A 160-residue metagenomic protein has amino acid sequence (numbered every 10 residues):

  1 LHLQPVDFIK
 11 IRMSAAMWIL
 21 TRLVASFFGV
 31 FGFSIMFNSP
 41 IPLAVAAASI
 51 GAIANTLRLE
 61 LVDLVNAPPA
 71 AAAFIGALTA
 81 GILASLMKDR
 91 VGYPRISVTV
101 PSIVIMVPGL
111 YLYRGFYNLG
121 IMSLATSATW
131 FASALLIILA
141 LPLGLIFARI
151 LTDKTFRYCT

Functional and structural regions predicted by a protein language model:
L1-T99, I103-M106, R114-T160: Alpha-helical transmembrane segments and their membrane-interface boundaries that form or gate the permeation pathway
G109: Short glycine/threonine-rich loop/turn motifs
